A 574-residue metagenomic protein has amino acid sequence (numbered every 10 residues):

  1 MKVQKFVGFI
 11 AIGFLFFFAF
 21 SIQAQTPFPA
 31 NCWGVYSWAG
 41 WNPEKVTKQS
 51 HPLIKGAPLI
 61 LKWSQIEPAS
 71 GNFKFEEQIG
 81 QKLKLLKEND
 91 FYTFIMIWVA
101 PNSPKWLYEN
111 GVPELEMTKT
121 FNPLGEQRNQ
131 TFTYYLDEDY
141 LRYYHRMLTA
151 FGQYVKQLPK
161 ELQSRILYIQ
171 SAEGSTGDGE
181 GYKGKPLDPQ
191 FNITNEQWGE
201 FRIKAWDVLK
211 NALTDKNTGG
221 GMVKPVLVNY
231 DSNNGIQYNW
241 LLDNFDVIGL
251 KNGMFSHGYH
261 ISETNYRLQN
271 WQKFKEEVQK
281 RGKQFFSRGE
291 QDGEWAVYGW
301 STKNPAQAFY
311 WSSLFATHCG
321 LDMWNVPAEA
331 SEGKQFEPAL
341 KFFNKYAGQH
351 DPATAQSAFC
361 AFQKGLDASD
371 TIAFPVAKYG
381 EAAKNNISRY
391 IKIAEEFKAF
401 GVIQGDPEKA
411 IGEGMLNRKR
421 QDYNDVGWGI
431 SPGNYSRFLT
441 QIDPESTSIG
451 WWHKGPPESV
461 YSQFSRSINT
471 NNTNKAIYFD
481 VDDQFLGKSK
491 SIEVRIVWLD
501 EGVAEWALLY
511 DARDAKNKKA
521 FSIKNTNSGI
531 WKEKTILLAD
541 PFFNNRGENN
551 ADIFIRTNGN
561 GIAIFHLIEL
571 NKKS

Functional and structural regions predicted by a protein language model:
P29-Q65, N89-M96, I248, Y310-M323 (+1 more regions): Catalytic domains of carbohydrate-active enzymes, especially glycoside hydrolases
V46-P123, K156, T194, W198-R202: Aromatic-lined substrate-binding rim segments of carbohydrate-active enzymes
K82-K87, G125-Y168, F201, A205-V208: An active-site-proximal structural segment forming one wall of the substrate-binding cleft that immediately precedes
W98, N252-Y423: Substrate-binding cleft of secreted/luminal carbohydrate-active enzymes
Q170-G181, L187-G282: Substrate-binding cleft/loops of secretory-pathway carbohydrate-active enzymes
G380, K384-Q484, E569: Glycan-recognition and processing domains
A515-G547: Extracellular carbohydrate recognition and processing domains and analogous Trp-centered ligand-binding platforms
K534-I568: Extracellular beta-strand ligand-recognition surfaces/modules
